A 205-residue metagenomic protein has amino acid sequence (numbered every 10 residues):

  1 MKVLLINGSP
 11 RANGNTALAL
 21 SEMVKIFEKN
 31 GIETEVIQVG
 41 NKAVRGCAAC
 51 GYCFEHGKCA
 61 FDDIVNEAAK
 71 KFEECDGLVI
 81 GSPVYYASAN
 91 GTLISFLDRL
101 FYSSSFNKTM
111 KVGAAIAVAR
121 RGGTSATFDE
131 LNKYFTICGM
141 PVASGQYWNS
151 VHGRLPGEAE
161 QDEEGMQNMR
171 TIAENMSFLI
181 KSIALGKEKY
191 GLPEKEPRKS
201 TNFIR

Functional and structural regions predicted by a protein language model:
K2-N30: N-terminal beta1-alpha1 ligand-phosphate binding loop
I6-G8, V39, A117-R120: Cofactor-binding loop segments of dinucleotide-utilizing enzymes, especially the Rossmann-like FAD- and NAD(P)+-binding
K25-I32, G77, F101-S105, T136-M140 (+1 more regions): Generic secondary-structure signature for well-ordered alpha-helical cores
I32-K42: A short beta-strand-loop structural module common to alpha/beta enzyme folds
K42-F72, K199-R205: Cysteine-cluster motifs in flexible loop/terminal segments that predominantly coordinate metals
E55-Y147: Helix-loop-strand module that forms the ligand-binding subsite of alpha/beta enzymes
P141-R205: Glycine-rich phosphate/pyrophosphate-binding loop and the adjoining helix
